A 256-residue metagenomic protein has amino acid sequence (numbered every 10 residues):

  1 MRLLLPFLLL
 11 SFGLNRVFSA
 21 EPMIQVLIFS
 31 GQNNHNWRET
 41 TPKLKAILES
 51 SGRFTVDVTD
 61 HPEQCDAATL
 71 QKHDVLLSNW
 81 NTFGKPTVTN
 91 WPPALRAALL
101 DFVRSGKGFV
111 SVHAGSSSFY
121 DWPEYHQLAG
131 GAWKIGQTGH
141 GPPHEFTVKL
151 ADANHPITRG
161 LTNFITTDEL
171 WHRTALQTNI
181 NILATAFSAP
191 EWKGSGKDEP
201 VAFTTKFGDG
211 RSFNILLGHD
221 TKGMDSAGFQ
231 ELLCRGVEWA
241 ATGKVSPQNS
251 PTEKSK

Functional and structural regions predicted by a protein language model:
R2-R16: Bacterial N-terminal signal peptides
A20-I24, E39, E49-S50, A68 (+2 more regions): Extracellular ligand-binding/catalytic regions of CAZymes and related secreted enzymes and adhesion modules
F29, F83-G160: A glycine-rich, often tryptophan-bearing local segment used as a flexible ligand/cofactor-contacting loop or short
Q32-H35, P62-Q64, L77, N81-K85 (+5 more regions): Solvent-exposed loop/turn segments at secondary-structure junctions within structured extracellular/periplasmic domains
R38-T41, K45, R96-L100, W122 (+1 more regions): Extracytoplasmic/secreted envelope proteins and their assembly/folding machinery, especially bacterial periplasmic
E49, T55, G131, G136-D209: Catalytic beta-strand/loop cores that center a nucleophilic Ser/Cys/Thr and support acyl-enzyme chemistry
G52-Q64: A short beta-strand-loop structural module common to alpha/beta enzyme folds
T69-L77: Short acidic/histidine-rich motifs immediately flanking catalytic phosphotransfer sites in two-component signaling
